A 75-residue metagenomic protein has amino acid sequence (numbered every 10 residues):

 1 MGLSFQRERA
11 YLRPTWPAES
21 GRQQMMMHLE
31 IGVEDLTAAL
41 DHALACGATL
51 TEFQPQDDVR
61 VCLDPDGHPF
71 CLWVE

Functional and structural regions predicted by a protein language model:
M1-E30, D41-D64: Vicinal oxygen chelate
Q54, L72-E75: Short beta->alpha transition motifs characteristic of CBS
